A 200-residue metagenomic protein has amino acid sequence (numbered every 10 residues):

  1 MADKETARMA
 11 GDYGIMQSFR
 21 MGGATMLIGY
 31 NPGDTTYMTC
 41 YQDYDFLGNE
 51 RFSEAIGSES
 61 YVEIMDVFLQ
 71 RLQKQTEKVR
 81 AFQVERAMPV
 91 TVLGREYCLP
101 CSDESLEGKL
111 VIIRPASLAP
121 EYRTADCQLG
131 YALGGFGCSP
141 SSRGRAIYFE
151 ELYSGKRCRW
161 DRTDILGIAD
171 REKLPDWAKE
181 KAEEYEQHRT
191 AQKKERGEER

Functional and structural regions predicted by a protein language model:
M1-Q17: Negatively charged, low-complexity tracts enriched in Asp/Glu with abundant Ser/Thr
L27-E54: Short aromatic-glycine-(Arg/Gly/Cys) micro-motifs in beta-strand/loop hairpins
G48-R51, S154-I165: A short macromolecule-binding patch
E59-K74: A short, charged, amphipathic alpha-helix used as a generic interaction element across diverse proteins
Q73-A119: Mixed-charge, Lys/Arg-rich low-complexity intrinsically disordered regions
K109-R145: Short beta-strand-centered aromatic/proline hotspots
S142-G155: SH3/SH3-like beta-barrel fold
R189-R200: Non-Sec secretion/translocation targeting segments of pathogen effectors
